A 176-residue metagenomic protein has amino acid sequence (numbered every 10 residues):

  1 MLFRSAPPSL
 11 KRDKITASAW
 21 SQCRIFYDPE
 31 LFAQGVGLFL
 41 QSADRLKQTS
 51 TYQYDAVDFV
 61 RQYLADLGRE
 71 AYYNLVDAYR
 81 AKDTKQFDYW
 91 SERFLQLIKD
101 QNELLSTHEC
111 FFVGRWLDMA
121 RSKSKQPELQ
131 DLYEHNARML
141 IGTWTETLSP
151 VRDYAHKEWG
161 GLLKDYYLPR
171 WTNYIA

Functional and structural regions predicted by a protein language model:
M1-A176: Substrate-binding groove of N-acetylhexosamine-processing glycoside hydrolases
